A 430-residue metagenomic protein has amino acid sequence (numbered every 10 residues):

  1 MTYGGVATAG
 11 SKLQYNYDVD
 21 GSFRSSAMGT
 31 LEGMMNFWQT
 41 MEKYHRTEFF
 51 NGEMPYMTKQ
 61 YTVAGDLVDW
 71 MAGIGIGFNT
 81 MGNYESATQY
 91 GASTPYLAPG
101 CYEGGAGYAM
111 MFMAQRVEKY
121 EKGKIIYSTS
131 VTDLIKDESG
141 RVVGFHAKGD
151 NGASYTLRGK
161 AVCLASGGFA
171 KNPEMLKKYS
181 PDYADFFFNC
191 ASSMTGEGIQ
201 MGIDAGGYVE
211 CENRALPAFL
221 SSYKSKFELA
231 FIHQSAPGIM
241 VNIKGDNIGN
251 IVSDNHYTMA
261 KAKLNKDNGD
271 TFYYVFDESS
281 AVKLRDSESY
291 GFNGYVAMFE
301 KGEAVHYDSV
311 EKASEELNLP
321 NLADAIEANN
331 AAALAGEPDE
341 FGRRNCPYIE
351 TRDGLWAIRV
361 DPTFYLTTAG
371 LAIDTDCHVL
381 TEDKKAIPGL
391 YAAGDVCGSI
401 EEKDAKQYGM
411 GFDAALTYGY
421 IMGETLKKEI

Functional and structural regions predicted by a protein language model:
M1-S22, F231: Conserved N-terminal glycine-rich FAD pyrophosphate-binding loop of Rossmann-like flavoproteins
S26-Y90, H306-D324, A328: Rossmann-like flavin
E53-A153, P173-E174, A332-R352: Conserved redox-cofactor binding core of oxidoreductases
D133, P320-I400, D404: A glycine-rich dinucleotide-binding beta-alpha-beta segment and adjacent secondary-structure elements that constitute
D150-A153, L157-S221, F412, I421: Glycine-rich loop(s) and the adjacent beta-strand/alpha-helix scaffold that form part
G159, A165-S166, I243, A393-V396: Short, well-ordered coil/turn residues at beta-beta hairpins and beta-strand->alpha-helix junctions within
I199-M201, Y208-L317: An anion/pyrophosphate-binding glycine-rich loop and adjacent beta-alpha core in soluble alpha-beta enzymes
P217-S222, D254-A260, T363-T368, V396-F412: Glycine-rich phosphate/pyrophosphate-binding beta-alpha loops
